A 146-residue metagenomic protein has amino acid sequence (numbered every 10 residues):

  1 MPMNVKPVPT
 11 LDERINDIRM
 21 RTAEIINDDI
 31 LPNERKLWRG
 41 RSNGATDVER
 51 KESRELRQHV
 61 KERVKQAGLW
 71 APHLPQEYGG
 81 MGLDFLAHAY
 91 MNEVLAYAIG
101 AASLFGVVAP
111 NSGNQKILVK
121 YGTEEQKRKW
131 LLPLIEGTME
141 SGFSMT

Functional and structural regions predicted by a protein language model:
M1-T22: Intrinsic disorder at enzyme termini
T22-A23, V64: Short amphipathic alpha-helical coiled-coil/interface segments
P32: Conserved N-terminal phosphate-binding loop of PLP-dependent enzymes in the Aspartate aminotransferase
K36-T146: Glycine-rich flavin
